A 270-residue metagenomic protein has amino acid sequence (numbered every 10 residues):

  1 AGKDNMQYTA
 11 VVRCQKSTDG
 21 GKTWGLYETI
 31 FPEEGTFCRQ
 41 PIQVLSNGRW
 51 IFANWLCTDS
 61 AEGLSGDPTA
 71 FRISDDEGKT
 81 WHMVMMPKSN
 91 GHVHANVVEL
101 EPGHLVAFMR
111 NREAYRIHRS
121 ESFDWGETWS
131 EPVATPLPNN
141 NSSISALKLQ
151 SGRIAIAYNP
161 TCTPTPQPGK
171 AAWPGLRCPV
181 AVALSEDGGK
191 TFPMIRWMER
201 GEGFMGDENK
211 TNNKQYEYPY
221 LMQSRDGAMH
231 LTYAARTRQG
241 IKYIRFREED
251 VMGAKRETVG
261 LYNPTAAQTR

Functional and structural regions predicted by a protein language model:
A1-R270: Asp-box/BNR beta-propeller blade signature and adjacent active/binding-site loops in extracellular glycan-interacting
